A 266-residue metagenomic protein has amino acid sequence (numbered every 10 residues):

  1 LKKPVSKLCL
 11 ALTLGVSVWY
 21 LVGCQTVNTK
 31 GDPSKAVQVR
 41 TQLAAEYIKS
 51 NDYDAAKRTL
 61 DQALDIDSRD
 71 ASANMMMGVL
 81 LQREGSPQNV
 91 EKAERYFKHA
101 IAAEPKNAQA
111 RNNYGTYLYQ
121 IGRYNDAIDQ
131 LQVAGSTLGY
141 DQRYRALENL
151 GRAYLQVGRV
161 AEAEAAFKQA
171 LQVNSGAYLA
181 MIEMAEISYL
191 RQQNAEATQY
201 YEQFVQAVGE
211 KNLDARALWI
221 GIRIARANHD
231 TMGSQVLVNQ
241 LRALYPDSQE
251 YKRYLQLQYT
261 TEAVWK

Functional and structural regions predicted by a protein language model:
V18-R40, K266: Bacterial Sec signal peptide processing site at the extreme N-terminus
D32, I66, A102-A103, T137-G139 (+3 more regions): Structural marker of alpha-solenoid helical repeat scaffolds
Q42, M76-V79, N113, N149 (+2 more regions): Canonical tetratricopeptide repeat
N51-T59, E84-H99, I121-V133, V157-Q169 (+2 more regions): Structural signature of tandem alpha-helical TPR/SEL1-like repeats, specifically the intra-repeat loop/turn
A63, H99-A100, V133-T137, Q169-A170 (+2 more regions): Canonical positions in the second alpha-helix
A73, A110, Y144-A146, A180 (+2 more regions): TPR alpha-solenoid repeat register
V208-K266: Terminal, low-structured helical/coil segments at or just beyond the last alpha-helical repeat
